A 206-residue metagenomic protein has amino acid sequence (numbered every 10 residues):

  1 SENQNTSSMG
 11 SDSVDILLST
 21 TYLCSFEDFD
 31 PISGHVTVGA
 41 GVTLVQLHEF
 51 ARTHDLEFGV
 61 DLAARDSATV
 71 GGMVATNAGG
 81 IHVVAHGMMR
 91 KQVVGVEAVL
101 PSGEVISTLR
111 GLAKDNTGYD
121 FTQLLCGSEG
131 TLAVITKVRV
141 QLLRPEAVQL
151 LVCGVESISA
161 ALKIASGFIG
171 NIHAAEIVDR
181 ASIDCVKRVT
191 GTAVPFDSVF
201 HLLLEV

Functional and structural regions predicted by a protein language model:
S1, S19-T21, D61, I135-K137 (+2 more regions): Generic beta-strand/beta-sheet core signal
S1-L23, V38, F58-G59: Glycine-rich N-terminal segment of FAD-binding domains in flavoprotein oxidoreductases, spanning the beta-loop-helix
N3-N5, S67-A68, A181: Short secondary-structure capping/turn micro-motifs that flank functional sites
S7-S11, V70-M73, K187-R188: Short secondary-structure transition/capping segments
D12-L17, N77-A78, T192-A193: Short, hinge-like loop/turn segments at secondary-structure boundaries
D15, S33-T37, V199-H201: A generic structural signal for beta-strand entry/edge sites
Y22, H173-V206: Terminal amphipathic helices with adjacent charged low-complexity linkers/tails
S25-E176: FAD-binding subdomain of flavoenzyme oxidoreductases
